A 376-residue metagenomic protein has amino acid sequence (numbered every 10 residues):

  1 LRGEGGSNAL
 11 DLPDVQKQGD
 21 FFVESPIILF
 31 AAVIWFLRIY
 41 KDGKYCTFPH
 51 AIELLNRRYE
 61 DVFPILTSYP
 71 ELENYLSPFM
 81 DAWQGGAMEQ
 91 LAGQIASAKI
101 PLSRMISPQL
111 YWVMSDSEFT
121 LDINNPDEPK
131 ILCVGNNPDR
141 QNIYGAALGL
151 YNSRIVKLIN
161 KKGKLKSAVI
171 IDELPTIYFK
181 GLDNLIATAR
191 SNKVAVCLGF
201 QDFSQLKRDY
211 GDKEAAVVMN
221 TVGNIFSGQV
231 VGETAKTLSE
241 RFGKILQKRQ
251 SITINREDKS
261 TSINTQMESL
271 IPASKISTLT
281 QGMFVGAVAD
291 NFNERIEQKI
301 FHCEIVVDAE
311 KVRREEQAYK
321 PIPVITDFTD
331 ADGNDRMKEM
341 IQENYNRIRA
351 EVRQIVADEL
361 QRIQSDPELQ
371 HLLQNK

Functional and structural regions predicted by a protein language model:
L1-R2: Short, low-complexity S/T/E/D/G/P-rich linear segments that nucleate or cap local secondary structure
L12-V194, D209-Y210, I276-T280, V288-R295 (+2 more regions): P-loop NTPase motor domains
P13, I186-T188, N192-A289: Conserved ATP-driven motor cores of ASCE-family P-loop NTPases powering translocation/secretion/packaging/pilus
K162-K166, L198-Q201, R249-E257, R313-P321: A generic structural motif
I300-H302: N-terminal charged/capping segments associated with class I S-adenosyl-L-methionine
